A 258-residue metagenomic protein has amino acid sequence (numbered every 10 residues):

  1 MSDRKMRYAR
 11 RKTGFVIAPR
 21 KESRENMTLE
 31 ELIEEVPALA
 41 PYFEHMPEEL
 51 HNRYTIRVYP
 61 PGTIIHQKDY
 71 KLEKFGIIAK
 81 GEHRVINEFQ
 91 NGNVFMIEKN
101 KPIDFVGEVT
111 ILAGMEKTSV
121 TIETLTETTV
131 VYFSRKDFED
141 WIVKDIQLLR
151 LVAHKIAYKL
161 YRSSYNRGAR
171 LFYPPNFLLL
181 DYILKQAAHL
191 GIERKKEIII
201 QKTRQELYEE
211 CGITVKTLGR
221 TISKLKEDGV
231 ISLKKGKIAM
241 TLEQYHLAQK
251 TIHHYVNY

Functional and structural regions predicted by a protein language model:
S2-P61, F105-V106, T110-L112: Cyclic nucleotide-binding regulatory module and flanking cytosolic helices
M6-I33, I146-H154, Y158-L171, E243 (+1 more regions): Inter-domain helical "communication" segments and dimerization helices that couple sensory or membrane-embedded modules
P47, M96-H154, Y161: Cyclic-nucleotide recognition modules
P60, A79-K80, K101, T126: A cytosolic small-molecule/anion-sensing beta-strand core signal
I65-K71: Short phosphate-coordinating micro-motif centered on Lys-Gly-acidic
E73-I86, P102-I103: Glycine- and acidic-residue-biased ligand/ion/polar-headgroup-sensing regions
Q147-G212: Polybasic "coupling" helices that flank or enter modular domains
A188-Y258: Phosphate-/nucleic-acid-contacting segments
